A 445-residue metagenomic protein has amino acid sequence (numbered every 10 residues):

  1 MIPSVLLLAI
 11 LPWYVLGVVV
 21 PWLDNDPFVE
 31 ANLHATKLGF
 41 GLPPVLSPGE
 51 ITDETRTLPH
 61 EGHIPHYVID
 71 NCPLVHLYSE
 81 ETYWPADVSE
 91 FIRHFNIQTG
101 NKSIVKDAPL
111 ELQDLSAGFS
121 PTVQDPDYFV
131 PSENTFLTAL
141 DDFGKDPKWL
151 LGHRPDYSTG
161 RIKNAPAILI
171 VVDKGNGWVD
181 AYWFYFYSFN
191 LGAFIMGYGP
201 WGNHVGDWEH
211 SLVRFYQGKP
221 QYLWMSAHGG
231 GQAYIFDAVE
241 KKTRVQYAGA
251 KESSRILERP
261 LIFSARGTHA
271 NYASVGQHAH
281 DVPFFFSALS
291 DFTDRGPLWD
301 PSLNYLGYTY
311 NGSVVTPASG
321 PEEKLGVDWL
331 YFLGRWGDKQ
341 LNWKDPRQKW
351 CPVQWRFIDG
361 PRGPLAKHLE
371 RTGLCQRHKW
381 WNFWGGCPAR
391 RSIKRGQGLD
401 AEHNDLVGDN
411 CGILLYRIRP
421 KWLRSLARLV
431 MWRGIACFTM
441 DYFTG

Functional and structural regions predicted by a protein language model:
M1-V19: Fungal secretory targeting signals
V18-V205, L223-G445: A domain-level signal for the mature, folded cores of soluble proteins
G206-H210: Short, surface-exposed coil-to-beta transition loops
R214-G218: Short beta-strand micro-motifs enriched in acidic
